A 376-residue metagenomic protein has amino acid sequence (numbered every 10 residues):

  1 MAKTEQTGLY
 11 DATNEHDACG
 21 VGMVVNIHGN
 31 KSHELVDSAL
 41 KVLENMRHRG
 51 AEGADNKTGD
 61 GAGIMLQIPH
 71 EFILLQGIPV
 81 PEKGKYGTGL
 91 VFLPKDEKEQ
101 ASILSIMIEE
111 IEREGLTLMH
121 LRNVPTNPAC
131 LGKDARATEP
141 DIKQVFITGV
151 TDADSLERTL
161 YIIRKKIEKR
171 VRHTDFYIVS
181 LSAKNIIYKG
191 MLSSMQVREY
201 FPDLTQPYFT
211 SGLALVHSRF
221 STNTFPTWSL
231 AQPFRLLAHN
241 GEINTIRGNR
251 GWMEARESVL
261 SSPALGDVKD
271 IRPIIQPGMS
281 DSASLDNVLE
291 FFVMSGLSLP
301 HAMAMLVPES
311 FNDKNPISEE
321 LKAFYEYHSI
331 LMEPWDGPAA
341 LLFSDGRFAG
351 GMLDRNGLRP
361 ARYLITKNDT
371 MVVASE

Functional and structural regions predicted by a protein language model:
M1-E376: Conserved short alpha-helical segments that host acidic/polar catalytic motifs at enzyme active sites
